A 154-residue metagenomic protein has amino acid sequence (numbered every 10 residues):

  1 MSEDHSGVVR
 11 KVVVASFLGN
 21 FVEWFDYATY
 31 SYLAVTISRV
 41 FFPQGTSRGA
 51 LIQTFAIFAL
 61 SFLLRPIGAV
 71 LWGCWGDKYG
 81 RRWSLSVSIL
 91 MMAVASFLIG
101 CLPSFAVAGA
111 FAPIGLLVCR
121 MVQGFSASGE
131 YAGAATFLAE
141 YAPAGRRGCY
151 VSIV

Functional and structural regions predicted by a protein language model:
K11, V87, R146-I153: Cytoplasmic loop-to-transmembrane helix junctions
A34-I67, L85, I114: Extracellular/periplasmic helix-loop-helix junction of adjacent transmembrane segments in MFS-like secondary
P43, L90-G109: C-terminal ends and interior cores of transmembrane alpha-helices in multi-pass membrane transporters/permeases
F55-C74, S88-S96, G133: Central cavity-lining transmembrane alpha-helices of secondary-active solute carriers, predominantly the Major
K78-L90: Cytoplasmic membrane-interface "Motif A"-like loop-to-helix N-cap segments of 12-TM Major Facilitator Superfamily
C101-S128: Hydrophobic core of transmembrane alpha-helices in multi-pass small-molecule transporters, especially MFS/SLC-type
G129-A142: Intracellular juxtamembrane helix-capping segments at the cytosolic ends of symmetry-related transmembrane helices
